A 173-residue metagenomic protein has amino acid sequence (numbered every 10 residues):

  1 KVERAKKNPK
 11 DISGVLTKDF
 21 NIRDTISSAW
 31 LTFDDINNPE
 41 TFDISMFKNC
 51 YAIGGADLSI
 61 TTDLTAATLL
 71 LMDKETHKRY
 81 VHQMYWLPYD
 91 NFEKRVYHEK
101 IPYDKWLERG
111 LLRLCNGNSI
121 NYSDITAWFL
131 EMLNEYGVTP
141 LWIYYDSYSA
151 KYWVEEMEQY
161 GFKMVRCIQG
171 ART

Functional and structural regions predicted by a protein language model:
K1-I53, L64, Y80, M84-G117 (+1 more regions): Non-catalytic, compositionally simple segments
D57-S59, D73, Y148: Anionic group-transfer/hydrolysis microenvironments
T62-E75: Acidic, metal-ligating active-site segments
E75-K78, N134-Y136: Intrinsically disordered, low-complexity coil segments
L87-T173: Mg2+-dependent endonuclease catalytic cores in nucleic-acid-processing enzymes, primarily RNase H-like
